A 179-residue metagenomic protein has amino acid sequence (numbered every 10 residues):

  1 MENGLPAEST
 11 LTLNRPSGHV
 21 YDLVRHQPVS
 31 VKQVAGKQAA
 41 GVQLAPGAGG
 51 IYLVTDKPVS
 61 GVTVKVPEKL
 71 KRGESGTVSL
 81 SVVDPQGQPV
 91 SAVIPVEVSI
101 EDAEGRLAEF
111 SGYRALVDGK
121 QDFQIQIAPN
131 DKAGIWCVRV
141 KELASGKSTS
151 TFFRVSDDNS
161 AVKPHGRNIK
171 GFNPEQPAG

Functional and structural regions predicted by a protein language model:
M1-A133, C137, A144-S145, F152-Q176: C-terminal beta-sandwich/jelly-roll accessory domains of carbohydrate-active enzymes
